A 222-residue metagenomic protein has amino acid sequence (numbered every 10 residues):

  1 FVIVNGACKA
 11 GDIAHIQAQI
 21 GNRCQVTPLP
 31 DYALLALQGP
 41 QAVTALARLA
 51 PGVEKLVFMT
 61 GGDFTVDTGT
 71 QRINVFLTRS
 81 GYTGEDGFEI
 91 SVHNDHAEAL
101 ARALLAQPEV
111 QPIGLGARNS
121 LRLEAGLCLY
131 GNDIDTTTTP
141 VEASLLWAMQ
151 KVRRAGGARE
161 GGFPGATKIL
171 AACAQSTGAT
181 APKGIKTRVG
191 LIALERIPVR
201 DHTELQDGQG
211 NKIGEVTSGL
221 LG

Functional and structural regions predicted by a protein language model:
F1-G222: Conserved, structured C-terminal
